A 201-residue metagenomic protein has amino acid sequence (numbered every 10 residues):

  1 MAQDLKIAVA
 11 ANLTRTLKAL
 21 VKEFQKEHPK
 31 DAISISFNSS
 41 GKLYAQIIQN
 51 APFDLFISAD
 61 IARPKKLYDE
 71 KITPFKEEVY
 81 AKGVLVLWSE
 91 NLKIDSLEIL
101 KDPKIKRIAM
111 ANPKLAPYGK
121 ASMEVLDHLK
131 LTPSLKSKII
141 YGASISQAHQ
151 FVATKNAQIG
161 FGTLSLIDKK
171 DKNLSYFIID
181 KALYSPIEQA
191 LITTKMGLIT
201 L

Functional and structural regions predicted by a protein language model:
A2-E27, A32, S36-F37, G41 (+5 more regions): Exported/periplasmic ABC-transporter solute-binding proteins
